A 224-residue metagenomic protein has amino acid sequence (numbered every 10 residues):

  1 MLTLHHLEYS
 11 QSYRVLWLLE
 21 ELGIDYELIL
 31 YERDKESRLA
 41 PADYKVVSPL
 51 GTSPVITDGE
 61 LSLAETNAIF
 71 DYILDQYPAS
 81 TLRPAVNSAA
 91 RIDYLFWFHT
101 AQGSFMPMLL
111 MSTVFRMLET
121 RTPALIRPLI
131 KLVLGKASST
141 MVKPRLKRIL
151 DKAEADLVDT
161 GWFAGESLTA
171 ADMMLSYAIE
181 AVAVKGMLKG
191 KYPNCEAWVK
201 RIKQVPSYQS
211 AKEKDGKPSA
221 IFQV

Functional and structural regions predicted by a protein language model:
M1-L132: GST-like domain detector, emphasizing the conserved glutathione-binding G-site in the N-terminal thioredoxin-like
M1-L4, K136-A137, K185-G186, S210: Short, contiguous strand/loop micro-motifs
L4, L19, I56, A153 (+2 more regions): Residue-level signal for nonpolar/aromatic packing positions in well-ordered secondary structure
E32, A170, D215-G216: Short, solvent-exposed turn/loop segments enriched in Gly/Ser/Thr/Pro and often Arg
L74-P78, V158, K203-Q204: Residues at helix-coil transition
G103-R201: GST-like fold's C-terminal all-alpha helical module
K189-V224: Long hydrophobic alpha-helical segments typical of transmembrane helices together with their membrane-interfacial
